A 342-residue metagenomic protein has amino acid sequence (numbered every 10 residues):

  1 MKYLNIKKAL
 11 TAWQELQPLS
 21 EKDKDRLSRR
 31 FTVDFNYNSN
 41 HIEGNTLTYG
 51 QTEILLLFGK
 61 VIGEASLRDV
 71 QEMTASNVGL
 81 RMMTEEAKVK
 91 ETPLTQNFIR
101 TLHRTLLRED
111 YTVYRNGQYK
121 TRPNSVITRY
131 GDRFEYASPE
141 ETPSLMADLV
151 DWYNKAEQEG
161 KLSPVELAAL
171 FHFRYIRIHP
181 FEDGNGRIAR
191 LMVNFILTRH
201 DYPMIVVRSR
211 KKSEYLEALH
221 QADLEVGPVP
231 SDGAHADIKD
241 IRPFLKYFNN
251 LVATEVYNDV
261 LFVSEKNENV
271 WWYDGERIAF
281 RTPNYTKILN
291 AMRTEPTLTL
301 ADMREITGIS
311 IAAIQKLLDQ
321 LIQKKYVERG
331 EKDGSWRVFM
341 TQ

Functional and structural regions predicted by a protein language model:
M1-D183, R187-Q342: FIC/Doc superfamily catalytic core
